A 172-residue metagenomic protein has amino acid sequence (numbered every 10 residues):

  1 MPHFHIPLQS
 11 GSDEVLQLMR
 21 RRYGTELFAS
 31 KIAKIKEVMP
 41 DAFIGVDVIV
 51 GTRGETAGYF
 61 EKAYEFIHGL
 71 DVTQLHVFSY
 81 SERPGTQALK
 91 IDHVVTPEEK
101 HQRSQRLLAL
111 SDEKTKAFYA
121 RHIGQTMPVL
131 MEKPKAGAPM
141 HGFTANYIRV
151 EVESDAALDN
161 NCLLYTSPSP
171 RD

Functional and structural regions predicted by a protein language model:
M1-Q74, Y80-E99: Conserved non-cysteine loop/helix-boundary elements of the Radical SAM core domain that shape
K90-S167, R171: Terminal RNA-binding accessory module
